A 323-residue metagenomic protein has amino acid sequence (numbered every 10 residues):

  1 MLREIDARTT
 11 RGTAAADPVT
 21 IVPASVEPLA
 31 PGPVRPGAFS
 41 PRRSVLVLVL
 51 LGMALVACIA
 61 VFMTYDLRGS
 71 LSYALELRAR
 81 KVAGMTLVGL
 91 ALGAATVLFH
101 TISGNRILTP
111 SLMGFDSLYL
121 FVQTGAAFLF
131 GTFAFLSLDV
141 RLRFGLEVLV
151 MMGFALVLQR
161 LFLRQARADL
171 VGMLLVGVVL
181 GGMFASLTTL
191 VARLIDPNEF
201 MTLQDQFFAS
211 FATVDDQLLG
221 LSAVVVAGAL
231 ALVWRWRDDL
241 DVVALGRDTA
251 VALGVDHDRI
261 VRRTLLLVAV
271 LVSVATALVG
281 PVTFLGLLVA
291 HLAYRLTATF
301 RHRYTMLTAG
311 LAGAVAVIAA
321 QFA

Functional and structural regions predicted by a protein language model:
L2-A323: Alpha-helical transmembrane segments in inner-membrane proteins
